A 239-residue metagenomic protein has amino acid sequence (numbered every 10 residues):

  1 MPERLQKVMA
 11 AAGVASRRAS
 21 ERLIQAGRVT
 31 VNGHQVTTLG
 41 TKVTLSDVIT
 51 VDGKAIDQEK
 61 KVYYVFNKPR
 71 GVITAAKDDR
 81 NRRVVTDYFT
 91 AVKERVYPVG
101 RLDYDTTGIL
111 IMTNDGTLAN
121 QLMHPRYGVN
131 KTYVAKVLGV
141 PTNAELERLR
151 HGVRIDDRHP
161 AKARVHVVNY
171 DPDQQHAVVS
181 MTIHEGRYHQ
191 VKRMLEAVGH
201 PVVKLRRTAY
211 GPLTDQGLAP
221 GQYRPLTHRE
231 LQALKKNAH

Functional and structural regions predicted by a protein language model:
P2-H239: Basic, flexible Lys/Arg- and Gly-enriched helix-loop patches that mediate nucleic-acid binding at interfaces with rRNA
